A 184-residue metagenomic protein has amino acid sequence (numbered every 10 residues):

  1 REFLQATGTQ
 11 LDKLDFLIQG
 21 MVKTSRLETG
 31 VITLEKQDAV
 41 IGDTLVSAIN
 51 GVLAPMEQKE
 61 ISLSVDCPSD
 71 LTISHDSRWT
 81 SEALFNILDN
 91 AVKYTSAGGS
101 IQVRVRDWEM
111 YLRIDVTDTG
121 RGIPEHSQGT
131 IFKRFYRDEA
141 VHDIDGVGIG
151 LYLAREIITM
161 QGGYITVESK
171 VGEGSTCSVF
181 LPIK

Functional and structural regions predicted by a protein language model:
T9-L14: Short alpha-helical segment of the dimerization/phosphotransfer core of two-component systems
S25-K36: Helix-loop junction within the histidine kinase core
E35-V40, E57, S62-T72: Conserved catalytic submotifs in the C-terminal HATPase_c
A54, R121-G122: Glycine-rich G1-box
A91-V92: Short helix-loop "hinge" at the ATP-lid/N-box region of the Bergerat-fold HATPase_c
I123-F135: Short conserved segment of the HATPase_c
G162-G163: Conserved glycine-rich
